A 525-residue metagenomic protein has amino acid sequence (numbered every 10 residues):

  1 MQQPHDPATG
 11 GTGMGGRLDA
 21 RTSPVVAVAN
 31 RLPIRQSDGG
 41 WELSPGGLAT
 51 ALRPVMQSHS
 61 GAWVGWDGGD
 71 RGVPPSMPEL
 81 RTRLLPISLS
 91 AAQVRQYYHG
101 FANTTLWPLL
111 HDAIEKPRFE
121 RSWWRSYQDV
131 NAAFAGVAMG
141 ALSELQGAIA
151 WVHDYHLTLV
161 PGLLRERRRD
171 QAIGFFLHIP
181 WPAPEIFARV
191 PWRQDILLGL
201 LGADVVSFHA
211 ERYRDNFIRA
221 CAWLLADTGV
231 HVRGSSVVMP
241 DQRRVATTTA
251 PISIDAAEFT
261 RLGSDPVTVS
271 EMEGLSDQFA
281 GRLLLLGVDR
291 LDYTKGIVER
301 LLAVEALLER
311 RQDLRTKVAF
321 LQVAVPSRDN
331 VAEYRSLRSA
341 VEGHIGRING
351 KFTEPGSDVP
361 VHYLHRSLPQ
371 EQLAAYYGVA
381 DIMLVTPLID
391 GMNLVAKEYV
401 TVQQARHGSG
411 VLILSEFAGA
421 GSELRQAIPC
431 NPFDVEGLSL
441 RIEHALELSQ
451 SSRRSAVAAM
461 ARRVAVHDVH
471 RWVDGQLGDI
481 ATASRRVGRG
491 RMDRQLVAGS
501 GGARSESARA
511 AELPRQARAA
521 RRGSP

Functional and structural regions predicted by a protein language model:
Q2-P525: Catalytic cores of carbohydrate-active enzymes across secretory and cytosolic contexts
